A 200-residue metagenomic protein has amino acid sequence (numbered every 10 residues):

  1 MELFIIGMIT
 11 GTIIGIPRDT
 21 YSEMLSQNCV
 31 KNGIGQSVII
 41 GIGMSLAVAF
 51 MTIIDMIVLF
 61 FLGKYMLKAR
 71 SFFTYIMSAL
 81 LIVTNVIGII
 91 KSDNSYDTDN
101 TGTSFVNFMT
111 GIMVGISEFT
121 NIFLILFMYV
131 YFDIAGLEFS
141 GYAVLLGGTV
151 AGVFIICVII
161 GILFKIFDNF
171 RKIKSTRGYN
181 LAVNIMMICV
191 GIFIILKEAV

Functional and structural regions predicted by a protein language model:
M1-I16, V38, I42, K91 (+2 more regions): Small-residue-enriched transmembrane helix starts and helix-helix packing motifs in multi-pass inner-membrane proteins
E2-Y65, F127-A143: Juxtamembrane transmembrane-helix termini in multi-pass membrane transport proteins
S22-N32, I89-S95, I162-N169: C-terminal ends of transmembrane helices
I34-T101, V106: Membrane helix-loop-helix hairpins that form the core translocation module of multi-pass transporters
G43-I54, E118, V150-C157: Membrane-embedded alpha-helical segments of transport systems, primarily multispan ion/solute transporters
S45-V48, G102-F119, N180-V190: Small-residue-rich segments of transmembrane alpha-helices in multi-pass membrane proteins, especially helix faces
I54-M56, V114-L126, M187-V200: Hydrophobic alpha-helical transmembrane segments in multi-pass integral membrane proteins
M66-S95, T149-I160, R171-V200: Selective transmembrane alpha-helices of multi-pass membrane proteins
